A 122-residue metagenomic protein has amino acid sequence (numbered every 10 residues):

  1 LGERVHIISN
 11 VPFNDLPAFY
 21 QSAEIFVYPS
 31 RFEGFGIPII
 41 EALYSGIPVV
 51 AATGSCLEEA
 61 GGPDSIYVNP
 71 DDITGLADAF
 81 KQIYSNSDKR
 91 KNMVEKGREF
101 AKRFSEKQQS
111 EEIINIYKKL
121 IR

Functional and structural regions predicted by a protein language model:
L1-N14: Nucleotide-activated donor-binding/catalytic signature segment of Leloir-type glycosyltransferases, i.e., the conserved
A18-A23, Y28: Short alpha-helical donor nucleotide-sugar binding micro-motif in glycosyltransferases
R31: Aromatic "clamp/platform" in nucleotide-sugar-dependent glycosyltransferases that forms part of the donor/acceptor
I39, G54-Y67: Short acidic/histidine- and often glycine-rich active-site loop of Leloir-type glycosyltransferases that engages
I39, Y44, P48-A51: Short hydrophobic beta-strand element within catalytic cores of glycosyltransferases and related nucleotide-activated
I66-I73, Q82-S87: Conserved acidic donor-binding segment of nucleotide-sugar-dependent glycosyltransferases
Q82-E99: Conserved donor-nucleotide binding/catalytic region of nucleotide-linked donor-dependent transferases
E106-R122: C-terminal alpha-helical cap of glycosyltransferases
